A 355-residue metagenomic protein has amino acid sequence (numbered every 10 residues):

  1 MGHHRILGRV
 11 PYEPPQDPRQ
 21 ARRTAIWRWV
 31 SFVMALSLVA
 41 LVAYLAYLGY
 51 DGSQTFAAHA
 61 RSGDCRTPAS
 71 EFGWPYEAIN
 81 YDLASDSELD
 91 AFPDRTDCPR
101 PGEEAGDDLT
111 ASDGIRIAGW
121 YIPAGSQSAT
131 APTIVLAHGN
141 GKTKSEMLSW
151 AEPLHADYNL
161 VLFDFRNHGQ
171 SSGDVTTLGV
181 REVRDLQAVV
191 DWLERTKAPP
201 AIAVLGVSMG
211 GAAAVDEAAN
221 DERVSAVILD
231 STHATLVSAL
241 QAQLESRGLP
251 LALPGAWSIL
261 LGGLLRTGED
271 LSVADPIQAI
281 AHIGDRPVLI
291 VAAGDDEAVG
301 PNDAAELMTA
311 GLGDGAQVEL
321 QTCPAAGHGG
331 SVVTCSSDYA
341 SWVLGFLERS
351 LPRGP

Functional and structural regions predicted by a protein language model:
L7, V30, S37-D108: An N-terminal hydrophobic leader/cap segment in hydrolases
N140-L154, F165: The serine-hydrolase catalytic nucleophile loop
L154-S172: Conserved alpha/beta-hydrolase
T176-K197: Alpha/beta-hydrolase active-site loop
D216-S272: Hydrolase active-site cap/lid region
I283-G284, L289-A292, D296: Short beta-strand/loop motif that positions the catalytic acidic residue of the alpha/beta-hydrolase fold
E297-D303: Conserved alpha/beta-hydrolase "acid-adjacent" motif
A326-S337: Catalytic histidine-centered segment of alpha/beta-hydrolase-like enzymes
